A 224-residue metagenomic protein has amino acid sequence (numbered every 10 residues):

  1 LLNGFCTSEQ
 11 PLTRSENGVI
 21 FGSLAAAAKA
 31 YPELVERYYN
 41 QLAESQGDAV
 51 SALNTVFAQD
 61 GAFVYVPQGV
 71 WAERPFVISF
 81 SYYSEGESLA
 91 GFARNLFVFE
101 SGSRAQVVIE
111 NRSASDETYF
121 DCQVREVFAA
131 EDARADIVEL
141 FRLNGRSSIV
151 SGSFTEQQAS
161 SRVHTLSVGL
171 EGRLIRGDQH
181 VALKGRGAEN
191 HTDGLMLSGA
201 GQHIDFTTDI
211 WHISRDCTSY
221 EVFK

Functional and structural regions predicted by a protein language model:
N3, T7-K224: Conserved beta-strand/loop scaffold segments within soluble protein domains that form the structured core and edges
